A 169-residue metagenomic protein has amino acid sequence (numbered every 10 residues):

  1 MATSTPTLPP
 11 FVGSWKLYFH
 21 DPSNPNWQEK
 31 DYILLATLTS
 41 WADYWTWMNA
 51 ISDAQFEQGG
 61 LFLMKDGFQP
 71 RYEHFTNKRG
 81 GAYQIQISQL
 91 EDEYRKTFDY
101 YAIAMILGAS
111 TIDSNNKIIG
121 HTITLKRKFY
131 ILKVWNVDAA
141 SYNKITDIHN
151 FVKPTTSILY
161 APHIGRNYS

Functional and structural regions predicted by a protein language model:
M1-L8, F19, T39, T46: RNA-binding basic/glycine-rich loop and surface signature characteristic of RAMP-family CRISPR effectors
M1-T5, P9-S14, K30, S52-A54 (+1 more regions): Conserved NAD+-utilizing ADP-ribose enzyme module
L8-A36: Glycine-rich loop/turn
Y32-L35, W41, A82: A common structural microfeature
T39-A42, E93: A generic structural signal for alpha-helix starts
A42-D53: Short active-site loop/helix that positions an aromatic residue
